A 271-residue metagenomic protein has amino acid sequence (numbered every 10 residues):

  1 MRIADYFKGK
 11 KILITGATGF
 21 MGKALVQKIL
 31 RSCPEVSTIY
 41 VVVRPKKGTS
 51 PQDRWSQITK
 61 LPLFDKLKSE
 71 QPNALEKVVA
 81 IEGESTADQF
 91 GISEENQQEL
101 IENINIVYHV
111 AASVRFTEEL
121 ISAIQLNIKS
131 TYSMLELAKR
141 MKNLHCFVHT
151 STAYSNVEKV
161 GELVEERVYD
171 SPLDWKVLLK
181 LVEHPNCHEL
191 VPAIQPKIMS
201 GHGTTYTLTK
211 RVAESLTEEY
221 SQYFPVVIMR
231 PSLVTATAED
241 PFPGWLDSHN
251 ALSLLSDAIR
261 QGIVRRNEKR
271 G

Functional and structural regions predicted by a protein language model:
M1-S113, L120-I121, Y132, R140-C146 (+1 more regions): N-terminal Rossmann/SDR dinucleotide-binding element
A4-Y6, P34, V114-R115, A193-P196 (+1 more regions): Surface-exposed beta-strand-to-loop junctions that form interaction patches on eukaryotic regulatory domains
V41-P45, S151, R230: Conserved acidic E/D residue at the C-terminus of a beta-strand in Rossmann-like folds
I101-E102, I106-V110, T117-Q125, K129 (+4 more regions): Conserved Rossmann-fold NAD(P)-dependent oxidoreductase catalytic core, especially the SDR/UDP-sugar
S113, A153, D257-Q261: Glycine-rich, acidic and aromatic/proline-enriched surface loops and short helix-turn segments that act as binding
Y223-G271: NAD(P)H-dependent oxidoreductase Rossmann-fold/reductase module
